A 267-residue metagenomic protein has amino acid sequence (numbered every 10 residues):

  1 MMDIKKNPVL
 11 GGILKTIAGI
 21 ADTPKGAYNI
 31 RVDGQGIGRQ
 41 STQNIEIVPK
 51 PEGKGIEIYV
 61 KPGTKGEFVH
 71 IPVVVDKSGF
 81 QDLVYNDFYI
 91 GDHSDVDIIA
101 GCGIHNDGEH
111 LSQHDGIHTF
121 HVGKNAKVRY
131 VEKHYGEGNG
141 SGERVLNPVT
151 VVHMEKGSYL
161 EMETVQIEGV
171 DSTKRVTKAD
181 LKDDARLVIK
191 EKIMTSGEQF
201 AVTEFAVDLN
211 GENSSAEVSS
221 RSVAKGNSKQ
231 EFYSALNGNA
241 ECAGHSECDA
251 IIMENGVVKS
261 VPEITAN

Functional and structural regions predicted by a protein language model:
M1-P51: N-terminal basic/disordered segments at the start of proteins
Y28-N29, I37-N267: Conserved beta-strand/loop scaffold segments within soluble protein domains that form the structured core and edges
